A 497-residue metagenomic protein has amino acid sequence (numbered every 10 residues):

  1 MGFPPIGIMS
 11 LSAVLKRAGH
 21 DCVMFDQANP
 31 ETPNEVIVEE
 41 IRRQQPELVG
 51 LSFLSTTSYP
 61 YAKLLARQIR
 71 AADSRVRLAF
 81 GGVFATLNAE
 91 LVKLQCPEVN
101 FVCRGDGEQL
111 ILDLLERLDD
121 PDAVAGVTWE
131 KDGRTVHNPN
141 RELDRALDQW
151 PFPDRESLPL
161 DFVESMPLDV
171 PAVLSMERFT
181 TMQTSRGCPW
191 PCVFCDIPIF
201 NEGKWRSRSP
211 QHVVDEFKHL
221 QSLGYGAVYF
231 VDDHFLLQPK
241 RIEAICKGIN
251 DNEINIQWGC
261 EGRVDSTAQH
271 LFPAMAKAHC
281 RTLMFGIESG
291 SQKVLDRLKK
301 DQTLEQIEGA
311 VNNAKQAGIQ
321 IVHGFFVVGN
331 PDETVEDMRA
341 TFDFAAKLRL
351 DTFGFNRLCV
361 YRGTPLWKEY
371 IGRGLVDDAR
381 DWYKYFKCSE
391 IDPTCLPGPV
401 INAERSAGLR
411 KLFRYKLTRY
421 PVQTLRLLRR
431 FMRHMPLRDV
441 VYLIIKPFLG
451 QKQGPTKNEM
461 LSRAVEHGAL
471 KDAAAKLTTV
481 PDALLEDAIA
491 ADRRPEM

Functional and structural regions predicted by a protein language model:
F3, D154-V328, D343: Radical SAM [4Fe-4S] cluster-binding motif and immediate context
G7, L11-A146, R357-G363: Glycine-rich beta-alpha loop elements in corrinoid/cobalamin-binding modules across cobalamin-dependent enzymes
D21-V23, V76-L78, V228, W258 (+2 more regions): Hydrophobic anchor at the start of a short beta-strand that flanks the dinucleotide cofactor-binding loop
V38-R42, E47, V170, P365-K368 (+1 more regions): Radical SAM enzyme core and accessory elements
E47, N100, V193, R281 (+1 more regions): Conserved acidic residues
N88-A89, W190, K240, K293 (+5 more regions): Flexible glycine/acidic-rich beta-alpha junction loops that bind and position SAM and/or redox cofactors in anaerobic
A89-Q95, D332-A346: Catalytic cores of alpha/beta
